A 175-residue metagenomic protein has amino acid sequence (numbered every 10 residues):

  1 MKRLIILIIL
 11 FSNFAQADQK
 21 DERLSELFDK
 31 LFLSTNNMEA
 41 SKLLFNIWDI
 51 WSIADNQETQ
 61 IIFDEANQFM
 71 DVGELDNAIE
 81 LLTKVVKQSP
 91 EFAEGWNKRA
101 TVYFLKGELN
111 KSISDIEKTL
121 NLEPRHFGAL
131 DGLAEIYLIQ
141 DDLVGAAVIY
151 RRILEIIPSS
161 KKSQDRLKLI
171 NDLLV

Functional and structural regions predicted by a protein language model:
Q16-D64: N-terminal leader/linker segments that initiate helical-solenoid repeat arrays
L31-T35, W48, V86, L120 (+2 more regions): A conserved position within tetratricopeptide repeats
M38-S41, F127-G128, I157-K168: Boundary/linker segments of alpha-helical solenoid repeat arrays
N56-L122, G128: Alpha-helical adaptor scaffolds
D71, L105, I139-Q140, I156 (+1 more regions): Register position in tetratricopeptide repeats
R99-A100, K106, L133, Q140 (+1 more regions): Residue-level signature of tetratricopeptide-repeat
